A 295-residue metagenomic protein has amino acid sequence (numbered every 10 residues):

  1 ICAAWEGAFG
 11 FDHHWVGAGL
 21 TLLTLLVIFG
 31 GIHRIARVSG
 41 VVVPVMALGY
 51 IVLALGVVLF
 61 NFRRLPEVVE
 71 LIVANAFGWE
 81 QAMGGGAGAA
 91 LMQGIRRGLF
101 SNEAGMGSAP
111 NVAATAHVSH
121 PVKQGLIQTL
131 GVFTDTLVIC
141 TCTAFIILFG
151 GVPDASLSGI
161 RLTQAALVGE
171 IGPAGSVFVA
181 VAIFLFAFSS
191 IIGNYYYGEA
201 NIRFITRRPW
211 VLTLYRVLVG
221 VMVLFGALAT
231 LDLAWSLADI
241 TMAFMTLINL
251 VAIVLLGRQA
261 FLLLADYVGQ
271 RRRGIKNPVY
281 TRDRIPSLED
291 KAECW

Functional and structural regions predicted by a protein language model:
I1-A18, E67-G88, P153-I171, I205-R208 (+1 more regions): Inter-helical loop and helix-membrane interface segments of multi-pass membrane transporters/permeases
I1-G10, G159-T163, F184-T206, L218 (+2 more regions): Hydrophobic transmembrane alpha-helices that form the core helical bundles of multi-pass secondary transporters
C2-W5, F11-F60, L65, V69-V73 (+1 more regions): Membrane-interface loop-to-helix entry segments
G17, T115-T134, P209-R216: Membrane-interface alpha-helices at helix entry/exit sites of multi-pass transporters
A18-G19, E80-S101, V138-I146, I171-L185 (+1 more regions): Select transmembrane alpha-helical segments in multipass membrane proteins
A36-P121: Acidic, glycine-rich loop-and-beta core segments that form the ion-binding/anion-interacting portion of active sites
L53-L71, G85, T115-A116, L130-I160: Extracellular/periplasmic helix-exit of transmembrane alpha-helices
L250-W295: Terminal cytosolic tails of multi-pass membrane transporters, especially the segment immediately following the final
